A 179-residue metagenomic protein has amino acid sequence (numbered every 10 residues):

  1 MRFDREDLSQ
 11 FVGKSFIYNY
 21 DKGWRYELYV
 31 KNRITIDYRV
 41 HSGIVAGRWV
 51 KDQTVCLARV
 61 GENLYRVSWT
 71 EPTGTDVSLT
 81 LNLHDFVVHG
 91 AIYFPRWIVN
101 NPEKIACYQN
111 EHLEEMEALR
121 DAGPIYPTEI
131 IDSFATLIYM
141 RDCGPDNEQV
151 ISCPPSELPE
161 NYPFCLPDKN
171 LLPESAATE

Functional and structural regions predicted by a protein language model:
M1-R25: Tryptophan-anchored aromatic micro-motifs
Q10-I17, R33-D37, G61-S68: Short, hydrophobic/aromatic-rich segments at coil-to-beta transitions
N19, G23-I34, I105: Alpha-helical transmembrane segments of secretory-pathway, organelle, and plasma-membrane proteins
D21, R39-H41, T70, Y93: Surface loops and adjacent helix of pleckstrin homology
D21-Y26, R48-Q53, T73-L79, V87-H89: Short, surface-exposed coil-to-beta transition loops
E27-A58: N-terminal glycine/threonine-rich, aromatic-flanked beta-hairpin/loop signature
A58-N63, H84: A short, structured loop/turn motif at beta-sheet edges
S68-E179: Beta-sheet ligand-binding and adhesion/scaffold domains
